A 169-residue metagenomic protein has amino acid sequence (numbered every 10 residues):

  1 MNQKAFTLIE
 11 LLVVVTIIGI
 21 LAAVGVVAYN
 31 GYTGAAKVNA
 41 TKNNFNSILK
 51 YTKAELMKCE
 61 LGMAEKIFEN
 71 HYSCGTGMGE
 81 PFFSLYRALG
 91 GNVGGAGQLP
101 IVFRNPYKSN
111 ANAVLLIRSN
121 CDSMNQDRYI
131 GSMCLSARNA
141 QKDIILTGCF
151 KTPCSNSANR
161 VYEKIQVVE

Functional and structural regions predicted by a protein language model:
N2-T33: N-terminal single-pass transmembrane signal-anchor helix
A5-I9, I18, N46, K53 (+2 more regions): Generic N-terminal initiation segments characterized by hydrophobic and/or small/turn-forming residues
L12, A35-V38, N92, V168: A generic structural signal for solvent-exposed, polar alpha-helical segments
V13, L21-V24, K37, I48 (+3 more regions): Alpha-helical protein-protein interaction elements
G34-M63: Membrane-proximal N-terminal amphipathic helix
M57-E169: Periplasmic/extracellular, small/polar-rich flexible segments of pilin-like filament-forming proteins
